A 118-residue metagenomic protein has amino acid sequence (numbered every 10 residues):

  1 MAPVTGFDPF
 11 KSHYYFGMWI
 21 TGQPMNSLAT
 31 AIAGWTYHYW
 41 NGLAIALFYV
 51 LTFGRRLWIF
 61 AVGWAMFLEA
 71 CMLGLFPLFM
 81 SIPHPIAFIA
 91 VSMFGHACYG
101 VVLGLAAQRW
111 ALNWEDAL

Functional and structural regions predicted by a protein language model:
M1-L118: Juxtamembrane/disordered regions of integral membrane proteins
